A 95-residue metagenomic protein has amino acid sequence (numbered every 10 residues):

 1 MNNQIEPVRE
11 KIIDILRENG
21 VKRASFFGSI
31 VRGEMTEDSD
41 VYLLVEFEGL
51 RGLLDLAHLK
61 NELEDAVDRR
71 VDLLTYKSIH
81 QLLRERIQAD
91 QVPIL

Functional and structural regions predicted by a protein language model:
M1-A24: Helical scaffold of the NTase/Pol beta-like nucleotidyltransferase catalytic core
N3-V8, F47-K77, L82: Metal-dependent nucleotidyltransferase catalytic core
I13, R17, R51, V92: Basic nucleic-acid-binding interfaces
R17, L82-R86: Short, charged recognition helix plus adjacent turn of helix-turn-helix-like nucleic-acid-binding domains
A24, V41-L43, V71: Conserved beta-strand core positions
G28, G33-G52: Catalytic metal-binding acidic patch
A89-L95: Short hydrophobic/aromatic patches at helix-to-coil boundaries
